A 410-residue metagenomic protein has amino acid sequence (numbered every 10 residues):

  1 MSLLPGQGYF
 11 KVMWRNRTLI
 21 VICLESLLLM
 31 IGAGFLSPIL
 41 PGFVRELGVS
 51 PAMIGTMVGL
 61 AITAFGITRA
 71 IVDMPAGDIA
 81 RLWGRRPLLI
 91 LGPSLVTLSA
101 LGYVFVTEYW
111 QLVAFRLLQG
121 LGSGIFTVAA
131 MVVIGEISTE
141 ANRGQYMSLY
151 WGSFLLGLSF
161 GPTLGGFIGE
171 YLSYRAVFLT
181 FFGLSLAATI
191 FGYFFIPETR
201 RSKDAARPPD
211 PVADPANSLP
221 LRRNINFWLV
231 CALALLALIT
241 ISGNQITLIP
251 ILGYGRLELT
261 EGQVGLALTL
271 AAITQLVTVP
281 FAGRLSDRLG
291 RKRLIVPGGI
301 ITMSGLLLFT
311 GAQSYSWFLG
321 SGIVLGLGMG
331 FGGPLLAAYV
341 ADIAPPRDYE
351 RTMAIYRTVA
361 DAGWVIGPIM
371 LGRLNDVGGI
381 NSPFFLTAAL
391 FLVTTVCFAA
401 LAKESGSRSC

Functional and structural regions predicted by a protein language model:
S2-N16, P197-C231: Juxtamembrane intracellular "pre-TM" segments in multi-pass secondary transporters
I39-G55, T247-G262: Short amphipathic helix-loop junctions that connect adjacent transmembrane helices in Major Facilitator Superfamily/SLC
G66-M74, L158-S159, A272-P280, W364-V365: Residue-level signature of mid-helix packing/kink "hotspots" within the transmembrane helices of 12-pass Major
G84, F105-W110, E258, G290 (+1 more regions): Helix-breaking motifs and short loop linkers at transmembrane-helix boundaries and internal kinks in secondary membrane
P87-L101, F182, R293-L308: Structural signature of the two symmetry-related core transmembrane helices
S99, W110-L118, S316-V324: Paired small-residue
L117-F154, A338-Y339: Cytoplasmic helix-loop-helix junction between adjacent transmembrane helices in 12-TM secondary transporters
G183-D204, T394-A402: C-terminal membrane-cytosol helix-exit motif in multi-pass small-molecule transporters
